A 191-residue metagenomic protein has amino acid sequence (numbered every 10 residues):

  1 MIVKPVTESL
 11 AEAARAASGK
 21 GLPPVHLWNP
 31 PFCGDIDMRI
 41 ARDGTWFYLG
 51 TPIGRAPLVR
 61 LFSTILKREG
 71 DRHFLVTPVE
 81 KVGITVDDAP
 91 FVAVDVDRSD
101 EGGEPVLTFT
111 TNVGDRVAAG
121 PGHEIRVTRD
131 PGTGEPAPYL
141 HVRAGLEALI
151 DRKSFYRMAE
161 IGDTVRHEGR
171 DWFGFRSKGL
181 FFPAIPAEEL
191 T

Functional and structural regions predicted by a protein language model:
M1-T191: Long, non-globular segments of proteins
